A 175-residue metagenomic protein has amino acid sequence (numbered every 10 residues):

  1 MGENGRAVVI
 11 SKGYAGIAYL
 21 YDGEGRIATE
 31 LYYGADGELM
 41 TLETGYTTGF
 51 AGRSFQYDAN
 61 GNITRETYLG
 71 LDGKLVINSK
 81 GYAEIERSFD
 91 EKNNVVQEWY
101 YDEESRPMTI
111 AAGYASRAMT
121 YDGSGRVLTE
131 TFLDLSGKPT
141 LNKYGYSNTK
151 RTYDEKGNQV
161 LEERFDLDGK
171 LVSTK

Functional and structural regions predicted by a protein language model:
M1-K175: Buried hydrophobic residues that stabilize the cores of well-folded domains
